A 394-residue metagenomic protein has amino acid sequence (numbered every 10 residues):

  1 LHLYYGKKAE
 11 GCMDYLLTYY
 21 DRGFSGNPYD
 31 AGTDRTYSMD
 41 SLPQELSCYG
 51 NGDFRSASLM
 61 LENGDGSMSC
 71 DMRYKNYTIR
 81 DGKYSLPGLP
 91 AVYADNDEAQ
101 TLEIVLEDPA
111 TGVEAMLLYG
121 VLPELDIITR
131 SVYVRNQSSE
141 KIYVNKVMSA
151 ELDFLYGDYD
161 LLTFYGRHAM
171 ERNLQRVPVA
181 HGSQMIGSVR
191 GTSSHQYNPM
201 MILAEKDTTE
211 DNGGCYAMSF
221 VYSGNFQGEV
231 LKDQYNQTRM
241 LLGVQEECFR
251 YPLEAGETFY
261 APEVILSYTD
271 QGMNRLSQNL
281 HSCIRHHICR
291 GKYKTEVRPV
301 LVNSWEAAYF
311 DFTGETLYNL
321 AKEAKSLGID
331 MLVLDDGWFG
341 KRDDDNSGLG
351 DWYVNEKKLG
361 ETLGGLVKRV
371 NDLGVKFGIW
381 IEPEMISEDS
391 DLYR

Functional and structural regions predicted by a protein language model:
H2-L231, E247: Polysaccharide-binding surfaces and accessory modules of carbohydrate-active proteins
C70-Y74, Y251-D270: Short Pro-Gly-centered flexible turn/kink motifs
L122, L266-P299: Terminal connector regions
I128, Y143, Y260, L327-G328 (+1 more regions): Short loop/turn motifs at secondary-structure junctions
V132, N145-M148, E263, D336 (+1 more regions): Glycine-rich, histidine-containing beta strand-loop boundary motifs that form or position
Q234-E254: Short acidic, Pro/Gly- and aromatic-enriched capping/linker segments at domain boundaries
F259, E263-L266, D270-Q271, V370-I381: Carboxylate/His-rich catalytic cores and anion/metal-binding grooves
Y293-R394: Aromatic-lined carbohydrate-binding/catalytic grooves of carbohydrate-active enzymes
